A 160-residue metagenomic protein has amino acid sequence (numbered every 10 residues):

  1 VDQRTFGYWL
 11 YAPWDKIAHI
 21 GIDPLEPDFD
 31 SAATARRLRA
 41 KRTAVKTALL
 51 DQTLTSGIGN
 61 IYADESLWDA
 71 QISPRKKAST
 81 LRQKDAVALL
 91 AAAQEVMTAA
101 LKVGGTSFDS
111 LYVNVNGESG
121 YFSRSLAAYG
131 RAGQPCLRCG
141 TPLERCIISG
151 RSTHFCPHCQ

Functional and structural regions predicted by a protein language model:
V1-Q160: Structured catalytic/nucleic-acid-binding cores of DNA maintenance enzymes
